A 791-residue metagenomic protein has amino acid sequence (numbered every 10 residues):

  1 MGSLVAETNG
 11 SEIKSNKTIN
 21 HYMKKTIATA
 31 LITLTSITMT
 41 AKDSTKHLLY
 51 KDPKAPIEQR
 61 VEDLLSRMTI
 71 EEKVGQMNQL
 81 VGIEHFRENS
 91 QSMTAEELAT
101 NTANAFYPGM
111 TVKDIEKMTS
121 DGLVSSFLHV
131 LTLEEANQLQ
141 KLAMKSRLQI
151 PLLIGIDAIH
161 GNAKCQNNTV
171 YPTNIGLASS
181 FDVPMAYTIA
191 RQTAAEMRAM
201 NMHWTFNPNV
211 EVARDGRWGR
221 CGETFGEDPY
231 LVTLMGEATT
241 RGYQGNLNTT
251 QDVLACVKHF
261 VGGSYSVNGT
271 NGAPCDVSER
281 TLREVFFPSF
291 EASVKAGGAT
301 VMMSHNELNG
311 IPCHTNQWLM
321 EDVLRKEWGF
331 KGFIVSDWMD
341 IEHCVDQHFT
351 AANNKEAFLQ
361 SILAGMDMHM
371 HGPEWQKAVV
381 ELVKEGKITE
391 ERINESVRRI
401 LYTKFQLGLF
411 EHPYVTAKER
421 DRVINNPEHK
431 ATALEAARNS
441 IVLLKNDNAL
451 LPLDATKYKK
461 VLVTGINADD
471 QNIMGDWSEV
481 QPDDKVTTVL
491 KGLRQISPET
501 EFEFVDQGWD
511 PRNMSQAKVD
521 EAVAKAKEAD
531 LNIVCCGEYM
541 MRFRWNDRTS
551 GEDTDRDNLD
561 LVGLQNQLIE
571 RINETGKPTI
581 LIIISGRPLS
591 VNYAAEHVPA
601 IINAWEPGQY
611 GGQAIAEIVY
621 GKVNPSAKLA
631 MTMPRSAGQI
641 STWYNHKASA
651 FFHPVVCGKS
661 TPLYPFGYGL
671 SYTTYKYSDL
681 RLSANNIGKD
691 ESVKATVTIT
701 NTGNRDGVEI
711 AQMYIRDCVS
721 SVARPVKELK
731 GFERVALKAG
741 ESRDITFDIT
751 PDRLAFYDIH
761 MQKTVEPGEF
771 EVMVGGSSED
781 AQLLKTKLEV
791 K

Functional and structural regions predicted by a protein language model:
M1-K46: Bacterial Sec-dependent N-terminal signal peptides
K17, M39-A755, E766-D780, E789: Glycoside hydrolase catalytic-domain context in secreted enzymes
K785-K787: Extended hydrophobic alpha-helices typical of membrane-associated regions
